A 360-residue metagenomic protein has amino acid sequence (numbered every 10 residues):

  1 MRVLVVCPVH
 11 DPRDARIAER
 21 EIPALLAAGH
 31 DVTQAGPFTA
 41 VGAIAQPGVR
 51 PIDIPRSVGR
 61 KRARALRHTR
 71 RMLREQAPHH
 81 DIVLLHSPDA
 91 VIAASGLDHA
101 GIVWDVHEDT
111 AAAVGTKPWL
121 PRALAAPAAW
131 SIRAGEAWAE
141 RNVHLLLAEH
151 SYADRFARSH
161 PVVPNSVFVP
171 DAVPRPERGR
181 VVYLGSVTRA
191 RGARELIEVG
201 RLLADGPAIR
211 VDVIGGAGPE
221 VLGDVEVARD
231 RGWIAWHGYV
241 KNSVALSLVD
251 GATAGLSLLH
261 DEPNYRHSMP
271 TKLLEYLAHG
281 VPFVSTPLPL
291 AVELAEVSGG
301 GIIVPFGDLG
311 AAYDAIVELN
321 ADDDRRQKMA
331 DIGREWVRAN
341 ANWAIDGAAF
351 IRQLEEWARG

Functional and structural regions predicted by a protein language model:
L4-V6, L146, V173-R201, D212: Conserved donor-binding/catalytic core segment of Leloir-type glycosyltransferases
V5-A15, E19-R64, Q76, Y152 (+1 more regions): N-terminal strand-loop element at the rim of the active site of nucleotide-sugar-dependent glycosyltransferases
R16, R191, K241-L248, T253-L274 (+1 more regions): Nucleotide-sugar-dependent
P23, R67-A77, I92, W104 (+3 more regions): Membrane-proximal helix-turn-helix segments that form the acceptor-binding/catalytic region of lipid-linked
R210-G223, G238: Glycosyltransferase donor-sugar binding loop
L222-G251: Nucleotide-activated donor-binding/catalytic signature segment of Leloir-type glycosyltransferases, i.e., the conserved
V297-S298, I302-G310, E318-D324: Conserved acidic donor-binding segment of nucleotide-sugar-dependent glycosyltransferases
E318, R325-N340: A short, well-ordered alpha-helix in the C-terminal region of glycosyltransferases
